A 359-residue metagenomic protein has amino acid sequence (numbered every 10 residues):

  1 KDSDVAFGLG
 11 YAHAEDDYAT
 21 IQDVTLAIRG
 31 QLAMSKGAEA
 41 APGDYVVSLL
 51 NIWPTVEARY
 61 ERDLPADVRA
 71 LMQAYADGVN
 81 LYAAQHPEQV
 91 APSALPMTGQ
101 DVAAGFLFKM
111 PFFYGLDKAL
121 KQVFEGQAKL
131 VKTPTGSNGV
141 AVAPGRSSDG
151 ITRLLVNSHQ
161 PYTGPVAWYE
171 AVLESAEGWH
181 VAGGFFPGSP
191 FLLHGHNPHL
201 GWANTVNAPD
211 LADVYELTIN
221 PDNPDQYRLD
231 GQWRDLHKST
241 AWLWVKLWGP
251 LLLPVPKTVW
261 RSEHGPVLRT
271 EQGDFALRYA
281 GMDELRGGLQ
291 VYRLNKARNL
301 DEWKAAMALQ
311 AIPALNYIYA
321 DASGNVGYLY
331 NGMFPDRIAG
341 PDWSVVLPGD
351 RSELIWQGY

Functional and structural regions predicted by a protein language model:
K1-Y359: Mature extracytoplasmic enzyme cores
